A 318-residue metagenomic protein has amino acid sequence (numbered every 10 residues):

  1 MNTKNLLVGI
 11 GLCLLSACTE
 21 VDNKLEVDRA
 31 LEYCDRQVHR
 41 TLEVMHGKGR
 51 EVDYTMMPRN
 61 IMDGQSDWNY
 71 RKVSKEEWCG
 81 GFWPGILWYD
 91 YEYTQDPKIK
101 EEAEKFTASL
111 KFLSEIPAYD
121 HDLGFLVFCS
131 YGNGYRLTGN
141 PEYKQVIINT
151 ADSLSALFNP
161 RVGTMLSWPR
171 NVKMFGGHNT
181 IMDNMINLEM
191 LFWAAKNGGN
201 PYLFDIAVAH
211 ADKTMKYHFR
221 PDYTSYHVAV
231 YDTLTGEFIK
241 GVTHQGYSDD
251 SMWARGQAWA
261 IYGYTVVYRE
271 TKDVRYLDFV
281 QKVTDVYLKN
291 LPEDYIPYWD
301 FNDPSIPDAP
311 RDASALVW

Functional and structural regions predicted by a protein language model:
M1-L25: Bacterial Sec-dependent N-terminal signal peptides
V21-W318: Glycan-recognition and catalytic cores of secretory/periplasmic carbohydrate-active enzymes
